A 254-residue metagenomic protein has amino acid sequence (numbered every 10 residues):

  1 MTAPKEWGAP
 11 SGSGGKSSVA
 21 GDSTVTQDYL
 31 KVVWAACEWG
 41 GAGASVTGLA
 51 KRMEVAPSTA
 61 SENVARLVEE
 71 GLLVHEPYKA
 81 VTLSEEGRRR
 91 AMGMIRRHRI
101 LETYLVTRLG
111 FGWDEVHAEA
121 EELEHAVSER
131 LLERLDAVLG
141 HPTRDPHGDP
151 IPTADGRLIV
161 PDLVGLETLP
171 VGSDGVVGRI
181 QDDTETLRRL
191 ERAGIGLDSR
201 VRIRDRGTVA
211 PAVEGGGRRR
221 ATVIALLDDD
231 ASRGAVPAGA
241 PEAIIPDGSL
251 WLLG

Functional and structural regions predicted by a protein language model:
T2-D28: Short alpha-helical segments that sit at the start of domains
A20-V55: N-terminal helix-turn-helix DNA-binding core of bacterial DNA-binding proteins
V64-A65: Short, hydrophobic-biased segments on the C-terminal half of alpha helices that form "recognition helices"
V68-E76: A short, conserved structural fragment
K79-H98: Basic, amphipathic "hinge/linker" alpha-helix immediately C-terminal to the N-terminal HTH DNA-binding motif
G93-I95, T103, T107-L109, H117-H125: Short amphipathic recognition helices of helix-turn-helix/homeodomain-type DNA-binding modules
E124-G248: Mid-protein regulatory/catalytic core that forms ligand/cofactor-binding pockets and protein-protein interaction
